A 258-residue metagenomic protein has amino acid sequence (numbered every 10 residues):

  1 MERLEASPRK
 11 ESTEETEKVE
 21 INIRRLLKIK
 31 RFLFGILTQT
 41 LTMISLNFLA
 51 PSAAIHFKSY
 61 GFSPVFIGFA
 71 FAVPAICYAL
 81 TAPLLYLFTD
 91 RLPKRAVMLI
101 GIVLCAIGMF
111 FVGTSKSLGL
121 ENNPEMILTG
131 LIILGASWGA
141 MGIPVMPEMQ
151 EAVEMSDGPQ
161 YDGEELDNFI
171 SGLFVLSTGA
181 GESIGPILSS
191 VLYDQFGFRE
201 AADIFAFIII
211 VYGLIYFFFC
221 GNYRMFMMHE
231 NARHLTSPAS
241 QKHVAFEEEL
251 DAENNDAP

Functional and structural regions predicted by a protein language model:
R3-G35, R233-E249, E253, P258: Juxtamembrane intracellular "pre-TM" segments in multi-pass secondary transporters
K30-A72, Y78: Extracytoplasmic gate region of multi-pass secondary transporters
T40, N123-G142: Hydrophobic core of transmembrane alpha-helices in multi-pass small-molecule transporters, especially MFS/SLC-type
L80-K94, Y193: Helix-to-loop junctions at the C-terminal end of transmembrane segments in multipass secondary transporters
D90-C105, Y161: Cytoplasmic membrane-interface "Motif A"-like loop-to-helix N-cap segments of 12-TM Major Facilitator Superfamily
V103-E121, F217: C-terminal ends and interior cores of transmembrane alpha-helices in multi-pass membrane transporters/permeases
A140-Y161: Intracellular juxtamembrane helix-capping segments at the cytosolic ends of symmetry-related transmembrane helices
L188-I209: A membrane-interface helix-boundary motif in multi-pass transporters
